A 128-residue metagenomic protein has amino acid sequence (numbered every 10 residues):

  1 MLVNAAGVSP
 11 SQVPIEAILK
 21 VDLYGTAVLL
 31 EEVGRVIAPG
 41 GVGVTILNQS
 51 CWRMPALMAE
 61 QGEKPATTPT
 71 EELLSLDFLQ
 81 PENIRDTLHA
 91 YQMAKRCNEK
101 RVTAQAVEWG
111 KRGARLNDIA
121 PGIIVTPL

Functional and structural regions predicted by a protein language model:
G7-Q12, R35, P39-G113, P121-T126: Catalytic loop of short-chain dehydrogenase/reductase
I18-L19: A hydrophobic alpha-helix adjacent to the NAD(P)-binding/active-site core of NAD(P)-dependent oxidoreductases, strongly
A27, T126-P127: Alpha-helical elements of the RecA-like P-loop NTPase motor core of helicases
V28-E32: Short, conserved SAM-binding segment of the class I
